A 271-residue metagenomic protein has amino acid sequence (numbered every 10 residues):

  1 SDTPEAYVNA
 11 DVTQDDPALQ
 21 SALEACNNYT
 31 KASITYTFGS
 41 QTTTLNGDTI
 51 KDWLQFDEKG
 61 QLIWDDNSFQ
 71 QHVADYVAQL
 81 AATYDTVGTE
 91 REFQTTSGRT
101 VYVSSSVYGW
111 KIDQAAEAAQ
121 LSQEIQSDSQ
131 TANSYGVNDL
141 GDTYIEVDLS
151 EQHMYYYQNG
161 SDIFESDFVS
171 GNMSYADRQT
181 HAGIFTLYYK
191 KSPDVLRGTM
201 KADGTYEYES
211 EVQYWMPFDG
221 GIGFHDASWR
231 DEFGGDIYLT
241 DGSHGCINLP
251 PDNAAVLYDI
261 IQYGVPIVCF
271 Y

Functional and structural regions predicted by a protein language model:
S1-S210, Y214, I261-Y263, C269-Y271: Surface-exposed, secretory/extracytoplasmic low-complexity segments enriched in Ser/Thr/Asn/Gly/Pro
Y214-I260, V265-C269: Active-site scaffold segments
